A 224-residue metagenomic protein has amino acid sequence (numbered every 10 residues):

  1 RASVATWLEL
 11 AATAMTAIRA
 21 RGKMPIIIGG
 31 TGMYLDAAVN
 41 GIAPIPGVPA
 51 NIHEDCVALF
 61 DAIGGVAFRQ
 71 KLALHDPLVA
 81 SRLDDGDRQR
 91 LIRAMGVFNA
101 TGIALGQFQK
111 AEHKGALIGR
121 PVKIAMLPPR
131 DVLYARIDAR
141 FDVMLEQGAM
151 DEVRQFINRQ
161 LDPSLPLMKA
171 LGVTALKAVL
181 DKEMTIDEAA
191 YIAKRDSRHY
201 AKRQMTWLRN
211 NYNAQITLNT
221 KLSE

Functional and structural regions predicted by a protein language model:
R1-E224: Phosphate/pyrophosphate-binding catalytic cores of soluble transferases and nucleic-acid-acting enzymes
